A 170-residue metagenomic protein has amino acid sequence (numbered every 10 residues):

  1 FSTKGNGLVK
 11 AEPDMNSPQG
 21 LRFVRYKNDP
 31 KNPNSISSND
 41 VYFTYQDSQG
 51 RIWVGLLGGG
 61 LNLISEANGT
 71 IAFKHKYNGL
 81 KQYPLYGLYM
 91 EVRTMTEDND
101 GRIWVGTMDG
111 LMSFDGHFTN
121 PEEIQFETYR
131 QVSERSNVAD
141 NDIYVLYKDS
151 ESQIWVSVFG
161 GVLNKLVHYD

Functional and structural regions predicted by a protein language model:
F1-D170: Carboxylate-rich, polar loop motifs that coordinate divalent cations or form catalytic acidic clusters
